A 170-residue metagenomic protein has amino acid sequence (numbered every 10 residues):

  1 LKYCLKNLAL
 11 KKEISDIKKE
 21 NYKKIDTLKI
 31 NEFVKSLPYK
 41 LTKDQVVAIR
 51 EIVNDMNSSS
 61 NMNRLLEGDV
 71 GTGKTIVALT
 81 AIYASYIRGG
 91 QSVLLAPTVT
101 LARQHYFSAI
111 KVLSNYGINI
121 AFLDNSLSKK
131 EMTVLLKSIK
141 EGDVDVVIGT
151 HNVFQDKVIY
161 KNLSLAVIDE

Functional and structural regions predicted by a protein language model:
L1-T72, I76-V93: Pre-Walker A segment
G68, T150, D169-E170: Walker B catalytic acidic pair
G89, V158-E170: Conserved P-loop NTPase nucleotide-binding/switch module
G89-G90, G117, G142: Glycine-centered short loops/turns at secondary-structure junctions
Q91-L101: Conserved RecA-like ASCE P-loop NTPase motor core of nucleic-acid helicases/translocases
R103-N115, T133-S138: Short amphipathic alpha-helical segment within the helicase RecA-like ATPase core that mediates nucleic-acid
L123-V147, F154-L163: Conserved motor-coupling elements within RecA-like helicase/translocase cores
